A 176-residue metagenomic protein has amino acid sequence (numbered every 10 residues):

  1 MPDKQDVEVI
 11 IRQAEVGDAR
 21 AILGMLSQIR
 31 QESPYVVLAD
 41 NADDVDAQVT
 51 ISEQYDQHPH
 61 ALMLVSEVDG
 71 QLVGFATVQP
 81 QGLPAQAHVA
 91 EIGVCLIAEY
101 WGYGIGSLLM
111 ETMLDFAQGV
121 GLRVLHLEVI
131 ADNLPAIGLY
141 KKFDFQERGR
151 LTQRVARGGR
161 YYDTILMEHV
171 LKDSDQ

Functional and structural regions predicted by a protein language model:
M1-K4, R160-Q176: Terminal substrate-recognition subdomain of acyl/acetyltransferases
V7-V9, D69-F75, Y162: Glycine-rich phosphate/pyrophosphate-binding loop shared by adenosine-nucleotide-utilizing enzymes
I10-G24: A short beta-loop-alpha structural element at the N-terminal edge of CoA-dependent acyl/N-acetyltransferase catalytic
V16-G17, Q28-R30, Y35-E99, M110-T112 (+2 more regions): Acetyl-CoA-dependent GNAT
V65, T77, E91-C95, G104 (+4 more regions): Conserved beta-strand segments that form the floor/walls of ligand-binding pockets within enzyme and binding domains
Q86, H126-V129, K141, Q146-Y162: Conserved catalytic-core motifs of GNAT/GCN5-like acyltransferases
Y103, S107, G119, D132-G149 (+1 more regions): Conserved active-site alpha-helix within GNAT-family acetyltransferase domains
M110, A117-E128: Conserved GNAT acetyl-CoA-binding A-motif
